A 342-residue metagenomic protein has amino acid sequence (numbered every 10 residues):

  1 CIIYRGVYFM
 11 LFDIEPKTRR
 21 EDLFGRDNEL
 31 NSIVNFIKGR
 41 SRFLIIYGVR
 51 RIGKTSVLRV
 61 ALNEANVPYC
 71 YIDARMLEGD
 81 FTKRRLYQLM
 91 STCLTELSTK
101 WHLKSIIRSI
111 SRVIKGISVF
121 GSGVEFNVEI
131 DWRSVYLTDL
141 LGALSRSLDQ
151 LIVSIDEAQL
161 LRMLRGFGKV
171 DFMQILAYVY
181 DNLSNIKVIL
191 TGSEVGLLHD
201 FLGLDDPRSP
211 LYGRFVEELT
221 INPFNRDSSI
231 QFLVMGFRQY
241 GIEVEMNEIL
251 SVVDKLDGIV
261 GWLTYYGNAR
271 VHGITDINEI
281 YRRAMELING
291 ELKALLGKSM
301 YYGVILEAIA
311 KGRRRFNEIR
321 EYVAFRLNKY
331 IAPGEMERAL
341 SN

Functional and structural regions predicted by a protein language model:
C1-G6, S299-N342: C-terminal leucine-rich, beta-strand-based interaction scaffolds used for sensing/assembly
C1-Y47, E64, R75: A short, basic N-terminal segment
R42-F43, G48-I52, S56-I152, L161 (+1 more regions): P-loop NTPase nucleotide-binding core
N127-G196, G203-D205: Conserved Walker B catalytic segment
F201-D254: Helix-loop-helix "sensor" segment of P-loop NTPases
V234-G290, V304: Amphipathic alpha-helical "lid/sensor" segments that cap RecA-like P-loop NTPase cores
N289-K298: Short amphipathic alpha-helical boundary/capping segments
